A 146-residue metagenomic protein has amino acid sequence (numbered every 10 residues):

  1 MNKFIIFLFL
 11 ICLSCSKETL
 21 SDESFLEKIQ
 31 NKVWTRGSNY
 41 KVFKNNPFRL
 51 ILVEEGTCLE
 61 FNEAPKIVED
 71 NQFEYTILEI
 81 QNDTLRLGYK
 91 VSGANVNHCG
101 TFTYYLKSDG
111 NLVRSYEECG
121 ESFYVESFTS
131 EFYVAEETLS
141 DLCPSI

Functional and structural regions predicted by a protein language model:
M1-L8: Sec-dependent signal peptide recognition, specifically the positively charged N-region followed immediately by
L8-F9, I51, S92, L112 (+1 more regions): Residue-level signal for mature regions of secreted extracellular proteins and peptides
C12-S14: C-terminal motif of bacterial Sec signal peptides marking the signal peptidase cleavage site
E18-T35: N-terminal helix-cap/turn-to-beta initiation motif at the start of protein domains
R36-G37, I51: N-terminal secretory signal peptides
Y40, V53-G120: Contiguous, well-ordered beta-strand patches that form the walls/edges of small beta-barrel/beta-sandwich domains
V42-N46, Y104-S108, V125-V134: Aromatic-rich beta-strand edge motifs centered on tyrosine
Q72-Y75, Y116-I146: Edge beta-strand at a domain terminus
